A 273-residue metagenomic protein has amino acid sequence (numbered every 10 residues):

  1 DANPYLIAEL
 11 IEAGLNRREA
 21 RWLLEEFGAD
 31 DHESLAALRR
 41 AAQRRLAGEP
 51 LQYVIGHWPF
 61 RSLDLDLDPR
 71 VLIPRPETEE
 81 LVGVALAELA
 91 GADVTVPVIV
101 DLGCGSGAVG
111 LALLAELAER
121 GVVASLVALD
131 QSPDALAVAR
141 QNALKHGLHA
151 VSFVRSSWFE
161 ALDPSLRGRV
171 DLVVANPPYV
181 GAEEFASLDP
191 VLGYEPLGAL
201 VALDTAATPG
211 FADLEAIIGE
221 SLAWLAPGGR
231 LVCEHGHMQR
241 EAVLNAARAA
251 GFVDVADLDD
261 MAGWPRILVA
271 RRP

Functional and structural regions predicted by a protein language model:
D1-R17: Non-catalytic nucleic-acid substrate-recognition regions in nucleic-acid-modifying enzymes
R18-E88: Conserved AdoMet
L23, G48, T78, V109 (+5 more regions): Residue-level signal for inorganic ion chemistry
D64, S125, A150-S152, V253-A256: Conserved beta-strand segments of alpha/beta enzyme cores
E80-A186, A216: Conserved SAM/SAH cofactor-binding pocket of Class I
L113, V191, I217-S221: Class I S-adenosylmethionine-dependent transferase superfamily signal
P178-D213: Mobile active-site "lid"/loop adjacent to the S-adenosyl-L-methionine
T208-A270: Conserved Class I SAM-dependent methyltransferase catalytic core
